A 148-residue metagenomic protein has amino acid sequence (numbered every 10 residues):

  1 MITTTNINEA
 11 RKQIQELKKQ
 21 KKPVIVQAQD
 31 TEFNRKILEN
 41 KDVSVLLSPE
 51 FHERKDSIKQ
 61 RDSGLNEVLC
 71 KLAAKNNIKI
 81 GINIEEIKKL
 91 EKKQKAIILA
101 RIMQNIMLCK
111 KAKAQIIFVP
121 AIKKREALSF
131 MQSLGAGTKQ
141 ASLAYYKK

Functional and structural regions predicted by a protein language model:
M1-P23, E32-K148: Charged catalytic cores and adjacent phosphate/nucleic-acid-binding surfaces used for phosphate/nucleic-acid chemistry
Q27: Active-site histidine-anchored catalytic micro-motif
